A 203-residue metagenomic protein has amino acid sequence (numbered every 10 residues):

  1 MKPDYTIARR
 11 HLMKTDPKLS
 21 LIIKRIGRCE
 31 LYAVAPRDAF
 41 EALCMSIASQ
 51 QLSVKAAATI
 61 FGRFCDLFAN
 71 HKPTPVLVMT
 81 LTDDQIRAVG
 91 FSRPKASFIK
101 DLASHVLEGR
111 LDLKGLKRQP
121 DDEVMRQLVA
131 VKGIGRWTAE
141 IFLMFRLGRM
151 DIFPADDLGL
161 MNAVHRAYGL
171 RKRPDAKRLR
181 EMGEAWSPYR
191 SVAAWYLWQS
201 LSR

Functional and structural regions predicted by a protein language model:
M1-L31, S97, D121-E123, R136-R203: C-terminal accessory module of base-excision DNA glycosylases/AP lyases that mediates lesion recognition and DNA
D4, D16, D38, R110-D112: Poly-acidic low-complexity segments
S20-K24, L52-V131, A185-S187: Alpha-helical ds-nucleic-acid-binding substructure associated with the helix-hairpin-helix region of base-excision DNA
E30, L43-M45, I86, G183: Amphipathic alpha-helical segments that form the core helices of the histone-fold
A39, L43-C44, A56-I60, K95-F98 (+2 more regions): Residue-level detector of well-ordered alpha-helical segments, enriched for hydrophobic/aromatic packing positions
